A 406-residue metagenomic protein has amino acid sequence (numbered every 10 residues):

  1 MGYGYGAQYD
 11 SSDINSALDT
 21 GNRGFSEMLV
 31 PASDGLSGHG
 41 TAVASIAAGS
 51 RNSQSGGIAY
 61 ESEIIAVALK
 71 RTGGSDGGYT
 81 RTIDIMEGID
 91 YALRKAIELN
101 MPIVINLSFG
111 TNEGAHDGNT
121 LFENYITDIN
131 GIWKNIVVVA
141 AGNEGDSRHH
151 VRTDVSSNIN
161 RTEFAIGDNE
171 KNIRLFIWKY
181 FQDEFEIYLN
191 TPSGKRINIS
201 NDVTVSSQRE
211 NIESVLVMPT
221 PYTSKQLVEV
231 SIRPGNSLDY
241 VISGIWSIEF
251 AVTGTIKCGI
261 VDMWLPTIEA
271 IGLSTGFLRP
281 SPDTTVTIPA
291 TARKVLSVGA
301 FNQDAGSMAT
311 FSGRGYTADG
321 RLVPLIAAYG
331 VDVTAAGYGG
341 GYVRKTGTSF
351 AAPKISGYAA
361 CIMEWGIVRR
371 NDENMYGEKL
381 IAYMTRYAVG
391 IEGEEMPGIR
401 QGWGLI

Functional and structural regions predicted by a protein language model:
M1-I83, N100, E170-I173, Q182-F185 (+4 more regions): Subtilisin-like serine protease catalytic core
Y3-N22, S147-L238, A251, L278-M363: Extracellular S/T/G-rich loop segment that most often corresponds to the catalytic His/Ser-adjacent loop
G40, G73, R81-E98, V104-G110 (+2 more regions): Hydrophobic, small-residue-rich alpha-helical packing segments that form membrane-like cores
A44-A47, N52, I65-T72, L93-M101 (+3 more regions): Hydrolase catalytic cores
S45, G56-G57, E63-A68, I103-S108 (+5 more regions): Structural recognition of the beta-strand scaffold that forms the well-ordered cores of secreted hydrolase catalytic
V67-L69, I89-D117, A140-A141, E249-T253 (+1 more regions): Short acidic, glycine-rich surface-loop motifs adjacent to enzyme active sites
V104-I105, F122-T153, G402-I406: Catalytic cores of secreted or luminal carbohydrate-active enzymes
T255-T267: Edge beta-strands of jelly-roll/beta-sandwich modules across compartments, strongly enriched in secreted/luminal
